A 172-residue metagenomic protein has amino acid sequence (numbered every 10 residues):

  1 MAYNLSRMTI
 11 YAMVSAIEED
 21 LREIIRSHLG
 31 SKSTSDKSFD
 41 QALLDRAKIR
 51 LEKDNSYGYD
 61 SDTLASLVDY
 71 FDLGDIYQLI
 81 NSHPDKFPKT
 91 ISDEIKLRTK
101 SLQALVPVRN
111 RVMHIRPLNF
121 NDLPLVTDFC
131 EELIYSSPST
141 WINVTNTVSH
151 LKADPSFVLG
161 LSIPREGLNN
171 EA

Functional and structural regions predicted by a protein language model:
M1-A172: Amphipathic alpha-helical interface elements
